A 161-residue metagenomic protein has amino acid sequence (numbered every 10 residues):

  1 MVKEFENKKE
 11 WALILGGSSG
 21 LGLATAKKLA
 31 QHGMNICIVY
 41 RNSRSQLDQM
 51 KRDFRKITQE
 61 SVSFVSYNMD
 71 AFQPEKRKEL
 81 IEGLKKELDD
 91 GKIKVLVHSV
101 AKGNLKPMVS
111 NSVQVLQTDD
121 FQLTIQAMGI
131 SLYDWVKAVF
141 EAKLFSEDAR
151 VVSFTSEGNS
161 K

Functional and structural regions predicted by a protein language model:
V2-V39: Canonical Rossmann dinucleotide-binding motif of NAD(H)/NADP(H)-dependent dehydrogenases/reductases, specifically
K3, G20, A101-K161: Catalytic loop of short-chain dehydrogenase/reductase
E10, K94, Q122: Conserved acidic residues
L13, C37, V65-Y67, L96: Conserved Rossmann-like nucleotide-binding pocket used by diverse enzymes that bind dinucleotide cofactors
S43-Q49: Short, charged/polar "capping" segments at the starts of alpha-helices and the immediately preceding loops
S45, N68-G83: The beta1-alpha1 cofactor-binding region of Rossmann-like NAD(H)/NADP(H)-dependent oxidoreductases
F54-E75: Rossmann-fold cofactor-recognition segment
T58-V65, L80-S99, G103-V109, Q117: A glycine-rich helix->loop->beta "capping" turn within Rossmann-like NAD(P)(H)-dependent oxidoreductase domains
